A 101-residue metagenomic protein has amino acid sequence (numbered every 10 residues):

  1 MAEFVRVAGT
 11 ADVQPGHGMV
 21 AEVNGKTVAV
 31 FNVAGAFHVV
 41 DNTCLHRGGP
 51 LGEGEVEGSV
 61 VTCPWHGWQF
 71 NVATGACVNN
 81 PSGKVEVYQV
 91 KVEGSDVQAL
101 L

Functional and structural regions predicted by a protein language model:
M1-G58, N71-V72, A76, K84-L101: N-terminal pre-ligand scaffold of iron-sulfur
C44, C63-H66: Short cysteine clusters
N80: Short glycine/proline-centered loop/turn elements that form peptide/ligand docking sites
